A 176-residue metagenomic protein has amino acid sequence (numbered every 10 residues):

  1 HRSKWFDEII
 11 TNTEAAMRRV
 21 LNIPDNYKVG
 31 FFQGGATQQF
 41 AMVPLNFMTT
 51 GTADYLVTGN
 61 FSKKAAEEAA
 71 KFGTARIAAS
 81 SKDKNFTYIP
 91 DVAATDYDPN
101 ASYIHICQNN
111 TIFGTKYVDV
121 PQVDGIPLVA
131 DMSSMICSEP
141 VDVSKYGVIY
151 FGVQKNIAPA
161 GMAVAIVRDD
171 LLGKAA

Functional and structural regions predicted by a protein language model:
H1-M42, N46, G59-N60, E67-E68: Conserved N-terminal alpha-helix of the aminotransferase class I/II PLP-enzyme fold
N22-P24, F47-M48, T95-P99, V120-V123 (+2 more regions): Solvent-exposed alpha-helices and their adjacent loops that cap or buttress functional pockets in soluble metabolic
D54, Y103-C107, V129, Y150 (+1 more regions): Structural motif
K64-A66, N85-P90, C137-V141, A158-A163: Short, charged, surface-exposed secondary-structure boundary motifs
A69, S81-I136: Active-site phosphate-binding strand-loop segment of PLP-dependent enzymes
G73-S81: A glycine-rich helix N-cap at a beta->alpha junction
K145-A176: Active-site PLP attachment segment
